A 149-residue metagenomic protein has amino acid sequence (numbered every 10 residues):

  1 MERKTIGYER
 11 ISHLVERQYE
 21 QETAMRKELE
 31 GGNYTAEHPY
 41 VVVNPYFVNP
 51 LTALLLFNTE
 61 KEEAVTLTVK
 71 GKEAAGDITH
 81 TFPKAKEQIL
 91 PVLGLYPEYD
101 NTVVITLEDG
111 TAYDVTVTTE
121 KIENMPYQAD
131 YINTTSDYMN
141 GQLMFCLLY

Functional and structural regions predicted by a protein language model:
M1-E60, Q128-D137: Extracellular ectodomain segments of secreted/surface proteins
K61-E73: Extended low-complexity, serine/threonine- and proline-enriched intrinsically disordered segments
L67, D100-D109: Short, aromatic- and glycine-rich surface loops/edge beta-strands on solvent-exposed regions
E73-T81: Surface-exposed loop/edge segments in extracytoplasmic proteins
P83-L90: Aromatic sugar-binding surface patches on proteins that engage polysaccharides or sugar-phosphate polymers
V92-D100: Surface-exposed, short loops/turns at beta-strand junctions within beta-sandwich domains
V117-G141: Low-complexity, Pro/Ser/Thr- and charge-rich linker/hinge segments at domain boundaries
Y149: Conserved small/polar residues in nucleotide/adenosyl-binding loops
